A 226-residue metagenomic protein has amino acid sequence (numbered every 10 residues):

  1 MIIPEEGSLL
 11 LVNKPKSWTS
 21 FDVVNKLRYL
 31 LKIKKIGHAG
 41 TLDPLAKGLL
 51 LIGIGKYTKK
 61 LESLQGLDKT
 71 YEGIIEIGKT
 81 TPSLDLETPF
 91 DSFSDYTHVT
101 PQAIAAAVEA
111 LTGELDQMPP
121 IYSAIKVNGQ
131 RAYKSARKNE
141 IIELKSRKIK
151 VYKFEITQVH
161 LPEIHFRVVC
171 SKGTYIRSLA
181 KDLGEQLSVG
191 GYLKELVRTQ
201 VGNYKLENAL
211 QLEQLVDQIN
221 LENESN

Functional and structural regions predicted by a protein language model:
M1-N226: Catalytic/RNA-binding core of pseudouridine synthases
